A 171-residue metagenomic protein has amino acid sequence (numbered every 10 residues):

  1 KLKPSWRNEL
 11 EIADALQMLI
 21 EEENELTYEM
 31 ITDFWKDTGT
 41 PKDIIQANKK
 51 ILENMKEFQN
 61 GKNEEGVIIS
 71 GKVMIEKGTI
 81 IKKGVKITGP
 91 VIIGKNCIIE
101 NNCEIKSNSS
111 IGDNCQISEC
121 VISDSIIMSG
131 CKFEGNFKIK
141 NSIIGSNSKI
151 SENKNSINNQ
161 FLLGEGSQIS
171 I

Functional and structural regions predicted by a protein language model:
L2-I171: Left-handed beta-helix
